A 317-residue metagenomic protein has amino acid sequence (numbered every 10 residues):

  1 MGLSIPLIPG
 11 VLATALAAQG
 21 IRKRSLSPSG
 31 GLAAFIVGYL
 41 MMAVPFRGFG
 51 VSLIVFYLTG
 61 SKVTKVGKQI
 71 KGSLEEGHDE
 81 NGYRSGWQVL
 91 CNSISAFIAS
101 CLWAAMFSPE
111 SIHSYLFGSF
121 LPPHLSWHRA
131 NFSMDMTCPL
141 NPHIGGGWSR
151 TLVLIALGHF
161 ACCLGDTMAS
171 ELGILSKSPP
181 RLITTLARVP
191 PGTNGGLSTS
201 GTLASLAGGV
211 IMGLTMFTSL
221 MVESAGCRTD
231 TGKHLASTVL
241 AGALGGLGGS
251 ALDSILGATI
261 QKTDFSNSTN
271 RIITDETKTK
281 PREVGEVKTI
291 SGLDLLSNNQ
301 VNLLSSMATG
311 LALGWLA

Functional and structural regions predicted by a protein language model:
M1-A317: Hydrophobic alpha-helical transmembrane segments
